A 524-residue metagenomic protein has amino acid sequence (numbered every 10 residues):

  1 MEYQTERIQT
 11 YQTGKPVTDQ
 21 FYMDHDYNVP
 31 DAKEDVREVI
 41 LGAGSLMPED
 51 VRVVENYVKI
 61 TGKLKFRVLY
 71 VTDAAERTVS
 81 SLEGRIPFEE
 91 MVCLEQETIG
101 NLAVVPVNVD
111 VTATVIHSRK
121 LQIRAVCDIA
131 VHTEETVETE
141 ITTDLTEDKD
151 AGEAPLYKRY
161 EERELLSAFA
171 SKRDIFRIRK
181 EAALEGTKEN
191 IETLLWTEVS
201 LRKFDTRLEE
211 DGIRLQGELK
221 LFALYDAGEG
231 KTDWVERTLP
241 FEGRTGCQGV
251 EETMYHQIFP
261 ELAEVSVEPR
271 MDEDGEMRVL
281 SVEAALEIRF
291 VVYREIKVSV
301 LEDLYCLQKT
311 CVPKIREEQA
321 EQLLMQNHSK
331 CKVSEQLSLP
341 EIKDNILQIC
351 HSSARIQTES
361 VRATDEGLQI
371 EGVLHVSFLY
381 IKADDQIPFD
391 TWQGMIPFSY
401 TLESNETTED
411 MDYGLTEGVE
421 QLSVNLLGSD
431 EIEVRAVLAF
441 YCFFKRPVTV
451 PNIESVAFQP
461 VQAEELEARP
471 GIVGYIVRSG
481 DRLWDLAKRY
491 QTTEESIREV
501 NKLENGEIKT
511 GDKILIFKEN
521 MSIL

Functional and structural regions predicted by a protein language model:
M1-R469: Membrane-lipid interaction segments
G474, T492-L524: Extracellular LysM carbohydrate-binding repeats and other cell-envelope/extracellular binding modules
L486: Short alpha-helical "recognition helix" segments of helix-turn-helix
